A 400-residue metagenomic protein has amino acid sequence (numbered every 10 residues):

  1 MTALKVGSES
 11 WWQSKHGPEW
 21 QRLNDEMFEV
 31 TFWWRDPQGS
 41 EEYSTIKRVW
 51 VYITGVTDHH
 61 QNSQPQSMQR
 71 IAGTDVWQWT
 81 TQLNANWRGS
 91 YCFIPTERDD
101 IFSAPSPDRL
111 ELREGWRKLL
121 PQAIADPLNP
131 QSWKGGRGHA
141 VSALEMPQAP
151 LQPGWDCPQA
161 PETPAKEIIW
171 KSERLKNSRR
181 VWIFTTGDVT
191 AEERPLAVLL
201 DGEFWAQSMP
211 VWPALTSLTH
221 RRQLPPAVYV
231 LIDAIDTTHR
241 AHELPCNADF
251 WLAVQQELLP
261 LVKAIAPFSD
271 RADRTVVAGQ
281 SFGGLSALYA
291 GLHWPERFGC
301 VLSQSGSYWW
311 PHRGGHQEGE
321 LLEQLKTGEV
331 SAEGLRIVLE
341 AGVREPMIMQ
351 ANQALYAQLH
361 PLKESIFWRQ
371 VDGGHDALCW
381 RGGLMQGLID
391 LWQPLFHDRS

Functional and structural regions predicted by a protein language model:
T2, L23-D25, E29-N86, T96-P153: Aromatic-rich carbohydrate-binding modules that target alpha-glucans
W87-P95, R194, F250, V254 (+2 more regions): Short beta-strand segments enriched for Tyr within beta-sheet-rich domains, predominantly fibronectin type III
W182-T185, E192-E203: Short beta-strand element of the alpha/beta-hydrolase
V198-A266: Cap/lid segment of the alpha/beta-hydrolase catalytic domain
G202, A234, L302-P311, V343: Active-site nucleophile loop of the alpha/beta-hydrolase fold
P210, D270-Q324, V330-S331: Primarily recognizes the serine-hydrolase "nucleophile elbow" in alpha/beta-hydrolase and SGNH/GDSL folds
W309-L378: The feature captures the conserved acid-bearing segment of alpha/beta-hydrolase catalytic domains
C379-I389: Post-His helix in hydrolase/transferase enzymes
